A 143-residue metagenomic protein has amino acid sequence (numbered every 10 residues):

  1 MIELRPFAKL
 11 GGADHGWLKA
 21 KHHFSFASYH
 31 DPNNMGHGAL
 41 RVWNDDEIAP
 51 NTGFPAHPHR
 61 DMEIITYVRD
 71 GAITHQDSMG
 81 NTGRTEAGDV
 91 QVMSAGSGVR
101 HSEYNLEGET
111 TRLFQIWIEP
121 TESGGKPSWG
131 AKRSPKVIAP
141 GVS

Functional and structural regions predicted by a protein language model:
D14-P58, M62-E63, L113, P120 (+1 more regions): A short glycine-rich, His/Asp/Glu-containing loop-to-beta-strand
W43-N44, V68, S94, W117-E119: Short beta-strand segments
G53-P55, A72-H75, Q91-V92, G96-Y104: Histidine-centered metal-chelating micro-motifs
E63, G83, D89-Q91, V99-H101 (+2 more regions): Generic beta-strand structural signal
I64-Y67, H75: Short N-terminal edge-element motif at the start of the domain
D77-S94, V137: Short acidic-glycine-tyrosine-enriched beta hairpin
A95-G124: Ligand-binding loop in jelly-roll beta-barrel domains
G125-A131: A non-catalytic, helix-rich entry segment at domain boundaries
